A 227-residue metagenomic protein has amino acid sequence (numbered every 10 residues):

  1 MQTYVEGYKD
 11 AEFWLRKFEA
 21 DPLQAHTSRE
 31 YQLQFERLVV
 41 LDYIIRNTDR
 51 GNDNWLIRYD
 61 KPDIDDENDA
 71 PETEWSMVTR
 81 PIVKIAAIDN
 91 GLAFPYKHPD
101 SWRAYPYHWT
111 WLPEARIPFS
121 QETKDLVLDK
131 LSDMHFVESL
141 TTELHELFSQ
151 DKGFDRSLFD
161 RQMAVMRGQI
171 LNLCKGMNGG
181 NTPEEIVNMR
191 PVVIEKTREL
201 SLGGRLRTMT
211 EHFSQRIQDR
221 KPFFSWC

Functional and structural regions predicted by a protein language model:
M1-C227: ATP-dependent kinase catalytic cores of phosphoinositide-metabolizing enzymes and PI3K-like protein kinases
